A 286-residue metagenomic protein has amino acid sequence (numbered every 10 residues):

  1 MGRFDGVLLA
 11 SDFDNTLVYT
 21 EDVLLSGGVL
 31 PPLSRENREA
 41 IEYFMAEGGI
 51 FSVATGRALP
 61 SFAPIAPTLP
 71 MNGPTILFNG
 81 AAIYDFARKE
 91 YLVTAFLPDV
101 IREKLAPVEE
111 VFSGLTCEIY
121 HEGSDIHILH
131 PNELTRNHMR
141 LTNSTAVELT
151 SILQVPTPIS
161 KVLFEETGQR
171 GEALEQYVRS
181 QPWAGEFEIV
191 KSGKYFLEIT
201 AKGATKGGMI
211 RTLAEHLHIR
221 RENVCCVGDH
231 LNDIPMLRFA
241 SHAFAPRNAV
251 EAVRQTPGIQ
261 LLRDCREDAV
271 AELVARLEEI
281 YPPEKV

Functional and structural regions predicted by a protein language model:
F4-L8, L33-S34, E198-V286: Mg2+-dependent phosphoryl-transfer enzymes with acidic/Ser/Thr/Gly-rich catalytic loops
G6-G27, L237: Asp-based phosphoryl-transfer active-site loop
G28-G49, T94-I101, N143-A146, A201-E215 (+1 more regions): Short, acidic loop-to-helix structural element flanking the phosphoryl-transfer center in phosphate-processing enzymes
S34-L134: Active-site phosphate-binding/coordination module
F44, N79, V162, L237 (+1 more regions): Residue-level signal for inorganic ion chemistry
A46-S52, N72-G73, K161, E222-V224 (+2 more regions): Short active-site oxyanion
L69-M71, N79, A87, G185 (+2 more regions): Short, structured coil segments at secondary-structure junctions
G114-V227, L231-M236, N248: Conserved acidic, metal-coordinating active-site core of Asp-based, Mg2+-dependent phosphoryl-transfer enzymes
